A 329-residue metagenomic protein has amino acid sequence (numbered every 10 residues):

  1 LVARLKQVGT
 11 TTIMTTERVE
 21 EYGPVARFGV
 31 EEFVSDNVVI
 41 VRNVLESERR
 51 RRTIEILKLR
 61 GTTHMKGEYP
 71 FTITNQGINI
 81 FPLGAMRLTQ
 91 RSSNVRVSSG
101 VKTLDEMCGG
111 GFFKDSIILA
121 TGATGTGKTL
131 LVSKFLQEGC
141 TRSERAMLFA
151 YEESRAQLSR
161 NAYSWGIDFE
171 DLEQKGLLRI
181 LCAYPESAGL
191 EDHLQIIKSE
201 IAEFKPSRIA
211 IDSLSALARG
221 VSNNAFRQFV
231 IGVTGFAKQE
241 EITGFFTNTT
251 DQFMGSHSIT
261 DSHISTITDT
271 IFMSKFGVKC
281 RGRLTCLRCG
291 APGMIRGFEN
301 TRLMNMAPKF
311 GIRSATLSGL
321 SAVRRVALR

Functional and structural regions predicted by a protein language model:
L1-R18, A225-Q252: Substrate-engagement module of ASCE P-loop NTPases
V2-G67, T243: Long, basic/Gly/Ser/Thr-rich N-terminal segments that mediate initial subcellular attachment or targeting
T12, R18-Y22, V44-S47, R60-T63 (+10 more regions): Conserved nucleotide-binding/hydrolysis micro-motifs of P-loop NTPases
G23-A26, A218-F226, S256-S258: Conserved ATPase-coupling elements of RecA-like P-loop NTPase cores
G29-I40, T260-M273: A short helix-turn-beta junction within AAA+ P-loop NTPase domains corresponding to the substrate/partner-engaging
N43-K102, A202-F204, F276-R329: Conserved P-loop NTPase
M107-F169, I267: Walker A/P-loop NTP-binding active-site region of P-loop NTPases, recognizing the glycine-rich GxxxxGKT/S
S143-Q228: Conserved inter-motif catalytic segment of the P-loop NTP-binding fold
